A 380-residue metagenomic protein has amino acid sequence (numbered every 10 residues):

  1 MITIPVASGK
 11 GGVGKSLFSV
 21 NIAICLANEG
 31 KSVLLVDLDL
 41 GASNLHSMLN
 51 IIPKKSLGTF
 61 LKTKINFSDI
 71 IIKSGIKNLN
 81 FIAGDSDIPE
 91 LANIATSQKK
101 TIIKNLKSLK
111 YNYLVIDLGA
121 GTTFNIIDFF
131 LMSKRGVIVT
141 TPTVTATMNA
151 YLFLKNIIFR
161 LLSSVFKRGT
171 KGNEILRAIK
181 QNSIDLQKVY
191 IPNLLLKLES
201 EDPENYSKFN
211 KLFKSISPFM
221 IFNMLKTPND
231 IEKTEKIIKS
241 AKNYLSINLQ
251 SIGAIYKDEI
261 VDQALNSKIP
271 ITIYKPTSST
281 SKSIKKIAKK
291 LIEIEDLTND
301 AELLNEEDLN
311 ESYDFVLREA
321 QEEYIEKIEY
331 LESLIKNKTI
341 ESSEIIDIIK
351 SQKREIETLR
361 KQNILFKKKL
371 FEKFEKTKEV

Functional and structural regions predicted by a protein language model:
M1-S8, S68-I70, I335-K336, I340-S343 (+1 more regions): Extreme N-terminal, non-catalytic leader segments that precede Walker-type/kinase nucleotide-binding cores
I2-D39: Walker A/P-loop phosphate-binding motif and the immediately C-terminal alpha-helix
V36-N112, R168, L176-V189, K211-S215 (+1 more regions): P-loop/Walker-type NTP enzyme "switch/lid" segment
K107-N125: Glycine-rich phosphate-binding loop used to anchor ATP phosphates in small-molecule kinases, encompassing both
G119-Q250, F371: Conserved catalytic-core segment of NTP-binding enzymes
S215, M224-L225, K242-P270, I284: Beta-strand-loop-alpha "switch" segments that mediate conformational coupling across diverse proteins
K282, K286-I335: Charged, amphipathic alpha-helical linkers/stalks
A320-E323, K327-Y330, L334-N337, E341-E344 (+5 more regions): Heptad-repeat coiled-coil/leucine-zipper oligomerization helices
